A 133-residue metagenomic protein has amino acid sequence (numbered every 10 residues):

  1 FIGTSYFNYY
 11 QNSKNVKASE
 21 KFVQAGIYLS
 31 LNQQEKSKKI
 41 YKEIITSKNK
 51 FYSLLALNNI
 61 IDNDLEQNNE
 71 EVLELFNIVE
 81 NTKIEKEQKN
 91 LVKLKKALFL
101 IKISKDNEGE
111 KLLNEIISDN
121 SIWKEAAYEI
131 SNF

Functional and structural regions predicted by a protein language model:
F1-Y10: Single-pass alpha-helical transmembrane signal-anchor segments
G3, L31-Q34, N68: Short linear motifs at secondary-structure transitions and domain/linker junctions
F7, E43, I78-V79: A short, mixed-charge helix-start or loop-turn motif at secondary-structure junctions
Y9, G26-L29, L98, I130: Residue-level signal for functionally critical sites in structured catalytic/ligand-binding pockets
N12, L29-L31, L65, I101: A short, ordered amphipathic alpha-helix with a cationic face
S13-E20, V92: Alpha-helix N-cap/N′ positions at the starts of helices
E20-L55: Short extracytoplasmic
K48-F51, L57, D64-F133: Soluble extracytoplasmic domains of inner/organellar membrane proteins
